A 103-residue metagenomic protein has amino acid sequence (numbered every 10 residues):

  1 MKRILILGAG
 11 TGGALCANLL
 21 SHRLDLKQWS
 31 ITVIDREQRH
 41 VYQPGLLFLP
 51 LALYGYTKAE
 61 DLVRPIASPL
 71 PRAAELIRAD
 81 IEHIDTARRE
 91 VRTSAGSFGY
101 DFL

Functional and structural regions predicted by a protein language model:
K2-E75: Beta1-alpha1 glycine-rich phosphate/pyrophosphate-binding loop at the start of Rossmann-like nucleotide-binding domains
S30, E90-R92: Beta-strand secondary-structure signal
I34-E37, A79-I81, S94: Acidic/polar N-terminal loop/beta-strand segments that form early-domain functional surfaces
A67-S68, H83, A95: Short secondary-structure boundary/capping segments
I77-R89: A conserved short coil-to-beta-strand element within the FAD-binding core of flavoproteins
S94-F102: Core beta-strand elements of the Rossmann-like FAD/NAD(P) dinucleotide-binding domain in flavoenzyme oxidoreductases
